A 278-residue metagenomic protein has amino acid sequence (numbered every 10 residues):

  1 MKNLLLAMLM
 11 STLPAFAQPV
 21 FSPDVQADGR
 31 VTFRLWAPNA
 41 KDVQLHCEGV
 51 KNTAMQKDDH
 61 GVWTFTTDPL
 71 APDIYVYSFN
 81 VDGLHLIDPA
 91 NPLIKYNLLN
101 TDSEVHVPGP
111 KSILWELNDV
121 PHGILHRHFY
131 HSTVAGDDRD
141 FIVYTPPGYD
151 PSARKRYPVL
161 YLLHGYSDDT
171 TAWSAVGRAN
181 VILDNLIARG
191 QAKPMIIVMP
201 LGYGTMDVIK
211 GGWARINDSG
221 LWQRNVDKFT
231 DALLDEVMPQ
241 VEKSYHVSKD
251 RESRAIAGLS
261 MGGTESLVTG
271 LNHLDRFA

Functional and structural regions predicted by a protein language model:
N3-A15: Sec-dependent N-terminal signal peptides
Q18-P23: Cleaved targeting-peptide boundary
V25-N52, K57-A278: Non-catalytic cap/lid and distal C-terminal segments of serine-dependent acyl enzymes
